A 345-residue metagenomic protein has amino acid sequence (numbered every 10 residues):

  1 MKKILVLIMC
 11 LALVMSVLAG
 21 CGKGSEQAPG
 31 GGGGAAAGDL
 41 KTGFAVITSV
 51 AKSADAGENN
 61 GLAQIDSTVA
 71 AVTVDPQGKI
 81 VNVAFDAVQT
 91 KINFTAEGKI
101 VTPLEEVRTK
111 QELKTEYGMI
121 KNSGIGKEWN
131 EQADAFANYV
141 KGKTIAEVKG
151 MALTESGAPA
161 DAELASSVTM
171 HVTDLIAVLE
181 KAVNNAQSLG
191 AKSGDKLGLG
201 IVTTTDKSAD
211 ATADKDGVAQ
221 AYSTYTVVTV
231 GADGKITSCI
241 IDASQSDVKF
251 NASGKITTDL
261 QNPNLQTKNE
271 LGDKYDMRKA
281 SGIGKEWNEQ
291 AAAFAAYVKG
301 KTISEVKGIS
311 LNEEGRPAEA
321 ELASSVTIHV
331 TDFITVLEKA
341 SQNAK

Functional and structural regions predicted by a protein language model:
M1-L5: Positively charged n-region of N-terminal signal peptides that target proteins for export
I8-S16: Bacterial N-terminal signal peptides
L18-G32: Bacterial lipoprotein signal-peptidase II cleavage site
G34-K345: Active-site- and interface-proximal helix/loop "cap" or "latch" segments in soluble metabolic and energy-transducing
